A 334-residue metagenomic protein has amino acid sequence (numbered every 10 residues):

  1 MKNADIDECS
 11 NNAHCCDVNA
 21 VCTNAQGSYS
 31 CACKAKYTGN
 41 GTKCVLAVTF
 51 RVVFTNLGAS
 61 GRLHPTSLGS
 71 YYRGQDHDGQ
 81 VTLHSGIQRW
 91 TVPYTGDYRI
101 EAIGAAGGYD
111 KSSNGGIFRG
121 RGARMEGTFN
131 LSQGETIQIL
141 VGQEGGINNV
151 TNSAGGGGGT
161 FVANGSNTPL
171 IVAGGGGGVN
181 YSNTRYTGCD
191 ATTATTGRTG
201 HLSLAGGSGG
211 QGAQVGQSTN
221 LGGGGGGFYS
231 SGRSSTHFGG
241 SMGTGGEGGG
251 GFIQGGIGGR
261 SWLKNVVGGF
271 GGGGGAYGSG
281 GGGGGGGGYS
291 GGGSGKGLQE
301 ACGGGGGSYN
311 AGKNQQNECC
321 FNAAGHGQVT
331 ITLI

Functional and structural regions predicted by a protein language model:
M1-C15, A35-A47: N-terminal entry motif of extracellular EGF-like repeats
C9, A20-C22, C31, C44 (+4 more regions): Extracellular/surface recognition and adhesion modules
V45-Y109, G157, T168-P169, G177-S182 (+4 more regions): Extracellular, modular beta-sheet/disulfide-rich ectodomains of secreted and cell-surface proteins
G108-A123: Short, surface-exposed beta-strand/strand-loop-strand elements in extracellular ectodomains
R119-G225, Y229-F238: Secretome/extracellular-domain signature
H201-G280, G285: Acidic, glycine-rich loop-and-strand cores that form catalytic or ligand-binding grooves in diverse globular domains
I257-G258, K264-I334: Extracellular low-complexity, Gly/Ser/Thr-rich intrinsically disordered linkers and protease-sensitive activation/hinge
